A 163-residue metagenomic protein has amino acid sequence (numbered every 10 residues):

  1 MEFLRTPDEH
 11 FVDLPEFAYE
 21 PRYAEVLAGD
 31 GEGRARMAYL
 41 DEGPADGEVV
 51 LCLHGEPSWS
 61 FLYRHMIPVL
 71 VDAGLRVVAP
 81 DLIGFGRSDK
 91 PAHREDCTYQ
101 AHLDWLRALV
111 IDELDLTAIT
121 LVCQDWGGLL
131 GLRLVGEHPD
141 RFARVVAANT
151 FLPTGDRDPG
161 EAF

Functional and structural regions predicted by a protein language model:
M1-V49, D72-L75, D112-D115: Alpha/beta-hydrolase fold catalytic core
V26-A35, L40, D72, A79-C123 (+1 more regions): Active-site loop/oxyanion-hole signature of alpha/beta-hydrolase fold enzymes
P44-G47, G55-S58, D125: Active-site glycine-rich loops that stabilize anionic/oxyanionic intermediates across multiple enzyme folds
C52-G55, A79: Structural cue for short, hydrophobic secondary-structure segments
P57-H65, V77: Serine-hydrolase catalytic-loop signature spanning alpha/beta hydrolases and amidase-signature enzymes
S58-W59, F85-S88, L129, P153: Active-site loop signature of alpha/beta-hydrolase-fold enzymes
L116-P159: Conserved hydrolase catalytic core segment
